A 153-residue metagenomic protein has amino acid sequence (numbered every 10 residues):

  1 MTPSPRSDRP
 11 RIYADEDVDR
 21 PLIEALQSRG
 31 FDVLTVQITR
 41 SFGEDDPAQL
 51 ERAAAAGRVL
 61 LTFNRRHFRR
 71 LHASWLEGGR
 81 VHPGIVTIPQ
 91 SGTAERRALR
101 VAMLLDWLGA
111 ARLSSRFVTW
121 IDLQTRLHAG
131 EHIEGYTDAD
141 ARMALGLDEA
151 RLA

Functional and structural regions predicted by a protein language model:
T2-E16, R20, S28, S41 (+2 more regions): Acidic, PIN/NYN-like endoribonuclease modules and their adjacent C-terminal/linker elements
D32-E44: Conserved BB-loop
Q37, N64, P89: Short beta->alpha connector loops at strand-helix junctions that form conserved, small/polar/Pro-enriched
A54-L71: Acidic, metal-binding active-site segment of PIN/NYN-like and related structure-specific nucleases
